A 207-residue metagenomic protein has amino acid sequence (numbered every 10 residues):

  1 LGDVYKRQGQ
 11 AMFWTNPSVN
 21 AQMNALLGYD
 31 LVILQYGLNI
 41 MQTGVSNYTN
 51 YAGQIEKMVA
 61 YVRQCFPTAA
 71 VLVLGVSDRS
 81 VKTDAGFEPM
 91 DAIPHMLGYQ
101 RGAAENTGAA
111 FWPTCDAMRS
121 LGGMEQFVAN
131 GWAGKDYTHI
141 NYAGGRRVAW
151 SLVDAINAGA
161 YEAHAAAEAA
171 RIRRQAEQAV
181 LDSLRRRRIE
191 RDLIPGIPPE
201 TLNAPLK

Functional and structural regions predicted by a protein language model:
V4-Y5: Short, small-residue-biased leader/transition segments that mark boundaries at the very start of proteins
G9, N39-T49, Y61, G86-M90 (+1 more regions): Second-shell loop/turn segments in exported
F13-N24, G53-Y61, P94-G98: Alpha-helical scaffolding within the catalytic cores of extracellular/periplasmic polymer-degrading hydrolases
W14-N50, D78-R79: Oxyanion-hole/transition-state-stabilizing segment in secreted/luminal serine hydrolases and related acyltransferases
P17, D78-K207: Catalytic His-Asp segment of secreted/periplasmic serine-dependent ester chemistry enzymes
L27-V32, F66-V71, N106-A110: Loop/turn elements at helix/coil->beta-strand transitions in domains of secreted/extracellular proteins
I33-N39, Y61-L97: Active-site segments of SGNH/GDSL-like serine hydrolases that catalyze O-acetyl group transfer/hydrolysis on lipids
